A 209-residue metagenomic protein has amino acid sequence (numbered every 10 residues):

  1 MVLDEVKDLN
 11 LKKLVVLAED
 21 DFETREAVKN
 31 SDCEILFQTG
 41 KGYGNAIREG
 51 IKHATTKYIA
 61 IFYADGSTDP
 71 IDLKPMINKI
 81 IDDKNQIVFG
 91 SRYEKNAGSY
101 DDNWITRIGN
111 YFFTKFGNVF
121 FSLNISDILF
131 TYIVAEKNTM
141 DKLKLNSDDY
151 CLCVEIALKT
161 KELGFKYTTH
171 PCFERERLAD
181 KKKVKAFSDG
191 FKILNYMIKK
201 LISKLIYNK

Functional and structural regions predicted by a protein language model:
M1, E26, Q86, K192-K209: Terminal low-complexity segments of carbohydrate-biosynthetic enzymes
M1-D8: Short, well-formed alpha-helical segments that are part of the catalytic scaffolds of diverse glycosyltransferases
L9, N30-D32: Short, structured coil segments at secondary-structure junctions
K13-V15, I87-V88, Y167: Hydrophobic/aromatic residues located in beta-strands of well-ordered beta-sheets within soluble catalytic
L17-R25: A conserved acidic beta->alpha catalytic loop
T39-K41, N45-H53, Y58-I61, I71-Y150 (+1 more regions): Acceptor/aglycone-binding surface of glycosyltransferases and processive sugar-polymer synthases
Y63-S67: The conserved acidic donor/metal-binding loop of glycosyltransferases
L123-N124, D148, A157-R175: Catalytic donor-sugar/metal-binding loop of nucleotide-sugar-dependent glycosyltransferases
